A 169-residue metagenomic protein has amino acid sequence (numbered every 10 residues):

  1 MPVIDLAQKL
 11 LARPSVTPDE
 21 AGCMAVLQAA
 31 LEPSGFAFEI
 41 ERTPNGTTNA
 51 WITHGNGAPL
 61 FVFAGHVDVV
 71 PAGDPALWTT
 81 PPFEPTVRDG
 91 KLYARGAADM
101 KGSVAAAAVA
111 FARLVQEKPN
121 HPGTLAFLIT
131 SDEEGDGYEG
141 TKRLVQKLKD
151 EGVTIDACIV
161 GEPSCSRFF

Functional and structural regions predicted by a protein language model:
M1-G73: N-terminal helical capping/dimerization or prosegment-like subdomains of hydrolases acting on amide or phosphate bonds
V16, T48, V67, G96-A98 (+3 more regions): Gly/Ser/Thr-rich beta-alpha loop segments that engage phosphate groups in nucleotides
E41, R95, L128-T130: Structural motif
T43-N45, G90, D132, P163-S164: Residues that form or immediately flank small-molecule/cofactor binding pockets and catalytic motifs
G46-N49, T80-P82, R167: Short glycine-rich loop/turn motifs
L60-A126: Active-site metal-coordination/substrate-binding segment of hydrolases, especially metallo-dependent peptidases
M100-F169: Acidic/histidine-rich catalytic neighborhood of metal-dependent amide-processing enzymes
